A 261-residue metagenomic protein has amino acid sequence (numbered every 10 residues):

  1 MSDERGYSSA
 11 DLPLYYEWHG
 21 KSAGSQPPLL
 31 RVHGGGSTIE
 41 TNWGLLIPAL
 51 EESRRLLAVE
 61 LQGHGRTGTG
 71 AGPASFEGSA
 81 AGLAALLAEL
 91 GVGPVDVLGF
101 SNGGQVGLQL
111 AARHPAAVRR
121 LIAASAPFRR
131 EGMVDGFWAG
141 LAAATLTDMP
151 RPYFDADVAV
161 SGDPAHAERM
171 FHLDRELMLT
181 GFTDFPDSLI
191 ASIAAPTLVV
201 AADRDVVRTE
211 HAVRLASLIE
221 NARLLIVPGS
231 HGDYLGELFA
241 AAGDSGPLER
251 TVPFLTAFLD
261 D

Functional and structural regions predicted by a protein language model:
D11-G68: Conserved HGGG/HGGXW glycine-rich cap/lid loop of the alpha/beta-hydrolase fold
H33, V95, G99-G104: Conserved alpha/beta-hydrolase "nucleophile elbow" surrounding the catalytic nucleophile
G44, P48, L57-L98, A241-E249: Active-site loop/oxyanion-hole signature of alpha/beta-hydrolase fold enzymes
Q105-R113, R119-Y153: Flexible "cap/lid" loop of the alpha/beta hydrolase fold
L173-L189: Active-site nucleophile elbow and catalytic-triad environment of alpha/beta-hydrolase enzymes
I193, V199-A201: Short beta-strand/loop motif that positions the catalytic acidic residue of the alpha/beta-hydrolase fold
V206-H211: Conserved alpha/beta-hydrolase "acid-adjacent" motif
P228-D261: Catalytic active-site module of serine/aspartate enzymes centered on a nucleophile-bearing elbow/loop
